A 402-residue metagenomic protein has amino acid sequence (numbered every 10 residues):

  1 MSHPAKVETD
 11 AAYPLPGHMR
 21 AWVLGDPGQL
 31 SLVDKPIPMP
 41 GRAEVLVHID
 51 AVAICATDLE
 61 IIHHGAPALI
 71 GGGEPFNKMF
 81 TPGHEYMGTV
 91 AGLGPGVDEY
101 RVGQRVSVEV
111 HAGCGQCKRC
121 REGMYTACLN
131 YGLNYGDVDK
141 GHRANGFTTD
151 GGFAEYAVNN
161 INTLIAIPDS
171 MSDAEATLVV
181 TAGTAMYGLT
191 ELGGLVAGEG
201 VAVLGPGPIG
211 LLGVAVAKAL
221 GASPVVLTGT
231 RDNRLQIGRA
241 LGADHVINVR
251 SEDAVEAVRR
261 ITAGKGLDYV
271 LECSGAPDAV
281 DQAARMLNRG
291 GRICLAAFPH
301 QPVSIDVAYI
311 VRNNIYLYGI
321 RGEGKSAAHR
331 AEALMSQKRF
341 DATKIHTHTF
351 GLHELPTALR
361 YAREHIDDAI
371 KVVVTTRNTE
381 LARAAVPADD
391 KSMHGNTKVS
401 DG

Functional and structural regions predicted by a protein language model:
M1-M87, G151, E155, N159 (+1 more regions): Short N-terminal strand-loop motif that marks the start of NAD(P)H/FAD-dependent oxidoreductase cofactor-binding domains
S2-G17, P277, D281-R285, S326-G402: C-terminal hydrophobic helical "lid"/dimerization subdomain of Rossmann-like NAD(P)H-dependent oxidoreductases
I37, G73-N77, H84, C114-L204 (+1 more regions): NAD(P)H dinucleotide-binding glycine-rich loop of Rossmann-like/cofactor-binding domains, especially the beta1-alpha1
P38-V52, P67-R121, T126, P168-S170: Glycine-rich beta-strand-centered segment in the early N-terminal region that forms part of a ligand/cofactor-binding
N162-L164, P168-E252, E256: Mid-domain Rossmann-like dinucleotide-binding core that forms the NAD(H)/NADP(H) cofactor-binding site
L192-A197, L220, Q236-Y316, P356 (+3 more regions): Glycine-rich cofactor phosphate-binding loops and adjacent beta1-alpha1 units of small-molecule cofactor enzyme domains
R292-C294, I305-K344: Rossmann-fold dehydrogenase core element
